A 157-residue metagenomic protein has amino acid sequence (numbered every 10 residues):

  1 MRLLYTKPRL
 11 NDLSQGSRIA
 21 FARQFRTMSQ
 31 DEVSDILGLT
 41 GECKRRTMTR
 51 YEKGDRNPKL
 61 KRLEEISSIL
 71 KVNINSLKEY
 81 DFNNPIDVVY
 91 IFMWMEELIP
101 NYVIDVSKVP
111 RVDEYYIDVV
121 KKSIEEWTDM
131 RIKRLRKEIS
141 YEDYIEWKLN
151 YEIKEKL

Functional and structural regions predicted by a protein language model:
L4, L10-L13, F21, E64 (+1 more regions): Charged, helix-prone or intrinsically disordered regulatory segments positioned adjacent to compact structured domains
D12, G16-L37: Short basic helix-loop element that most often maps to the first helix and adjoining turn of HTH DNA-binding modules
I19, Q30-S34, R45-Y51, I66 (+1 more regions): Conserved hydrophobic/aromatic packing and binding residues within compact polymer-binding modules
G38-P58, E79-N83: Recognition helix of helix-turn-helix/homeodomain-like DNA-binding domains that insert into the DNA major groove
K59-L63: Long, hydrophobic alpha-helical segments
Y141-L149: Short, charged, amphipathic alpha-helical segments
E152-L157: Short, charge-rich amphipathic alpha-helical segments embedded in non-transmembrane helical bundles/solenoids
